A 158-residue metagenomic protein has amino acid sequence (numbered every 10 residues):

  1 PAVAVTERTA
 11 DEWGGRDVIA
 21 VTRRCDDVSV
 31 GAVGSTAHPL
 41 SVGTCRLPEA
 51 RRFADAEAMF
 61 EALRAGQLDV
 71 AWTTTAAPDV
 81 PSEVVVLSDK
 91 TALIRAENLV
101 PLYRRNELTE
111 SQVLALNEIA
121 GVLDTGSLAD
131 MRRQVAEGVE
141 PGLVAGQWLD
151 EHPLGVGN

Functional and structural regions predicted by a protein language model:
P1-A2, A76-A120: Periplasmic-binding protein-like
P1-V33, N106, G121-T125: A conserved helix-loop-strand patch within extracytoplasmic ligand-binding domains of the periplasmic binding
V3, R16-I19, R23, P39 (+4 more regions): Solvent-exposed, polar/charged alpha-helical surfaces in well-ordered, non-transmembrane soluble domains, broadly
T6-D11, V28-V33, L47-A50, L102 (+2 more regions): Second-shell loop/turn segments in exported
E12-G15, P39-V42, V80-S82: Extracytoplasmic/secreted cell-surface and envelope-processing proteins
V18-F53, E151: Ligand-binding cleft/hinge of the Venus flytrap
V42-C45, D55-A71, A76: Short helices/loops that flank or line small-molecule/ion binding pockets
A58-E61, T91, E97-N98, E107 (+1 more regions): An extracytoplasmic/periplasmic, membrane-proximal ligand-sensing/linker region
